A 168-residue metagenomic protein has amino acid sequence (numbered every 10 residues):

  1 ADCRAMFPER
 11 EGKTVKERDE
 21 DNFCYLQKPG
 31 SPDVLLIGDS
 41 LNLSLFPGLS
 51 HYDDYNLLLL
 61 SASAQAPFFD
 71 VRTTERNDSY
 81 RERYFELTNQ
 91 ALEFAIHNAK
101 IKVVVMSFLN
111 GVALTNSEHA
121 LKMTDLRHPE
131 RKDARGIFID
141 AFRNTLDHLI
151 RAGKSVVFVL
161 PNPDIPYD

Functional and structural regions predicted by a protein language model:
A1-D168: Extracellular/periplasmic envelope-modification machinery, especially enzymes that add or remove acyl/ester groups on
